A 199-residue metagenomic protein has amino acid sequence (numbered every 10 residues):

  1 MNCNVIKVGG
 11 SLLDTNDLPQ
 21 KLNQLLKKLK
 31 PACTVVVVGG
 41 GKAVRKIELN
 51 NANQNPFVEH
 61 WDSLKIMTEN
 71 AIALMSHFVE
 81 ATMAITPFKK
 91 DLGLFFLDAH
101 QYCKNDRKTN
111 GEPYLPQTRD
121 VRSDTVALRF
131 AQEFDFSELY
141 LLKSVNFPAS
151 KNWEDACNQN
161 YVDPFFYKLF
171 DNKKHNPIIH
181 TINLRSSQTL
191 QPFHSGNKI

Functional and structural regions predicted by a protein language model:
M1-V35: N-terminal glycine-/serine-/threonine-rich phosphate-binding loop
K7-G9, V37-V38, D98, L141-K143: Short beta-strand segments
S11, G39-K42, K143-P148, I182-S186: Short, ordered loop/turn segments at secondary-structure junctions
C33, E48-S137, C157-N158: Ligand-binding beta-strand-loop-alpha-helix segment within the catalytic cores of soluble metabolic enzymes
V35-I47: Glycine/small-residue-rich interface belts in oligomeric ring/scaffold proteins and their assembly partners
T118, D124-T125, W153-I199: Polyanion-binding loop/helix "lid" in catalytic or ligand-binding cores
F134-K151: Glycine-rich phosphate/pyrophosphate-binding loops and their adjacent beta-strand/loop elements at enzyme active sites
